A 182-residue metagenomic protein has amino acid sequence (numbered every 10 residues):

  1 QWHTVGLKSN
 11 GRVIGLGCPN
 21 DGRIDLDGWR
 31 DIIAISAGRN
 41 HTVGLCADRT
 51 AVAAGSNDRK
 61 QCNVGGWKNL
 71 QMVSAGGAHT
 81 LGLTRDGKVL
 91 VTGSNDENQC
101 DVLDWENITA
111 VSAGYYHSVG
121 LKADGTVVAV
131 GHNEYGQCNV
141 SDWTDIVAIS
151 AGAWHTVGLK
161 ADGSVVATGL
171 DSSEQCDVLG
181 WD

Functional and structural regions predicted by a protein language model:
Q1, S9-N10, A34, A47 (+5 more regions): Thr-biased low-complexity repeat/linker tracts and other Thr-enriched repetitive architectures
H3, L7, L16-G28, N40 (+4 more regions): Short glycine/serine- and acidic-residue-enriched loop/turn motifs that recur at repeat junctions
H3-G6, G15, H41-G44, A53 (+6 more regions): Conserved core positions of repeat-based scaffolds
V5, V43, D58, L81 (+9 more regions): N-terminal compositionally biased, intrinsically disordered segments and leader/signal-like regions
K8, P19, G38-R39, C46 (+10 more regions): Structural signature of WD-repeat beta-propellers
G15-G17, I35, G55, V73 (+4 more regions): Short, hydrophobic beta-strand segments that form beta-sheet elements in well-ordered domains
